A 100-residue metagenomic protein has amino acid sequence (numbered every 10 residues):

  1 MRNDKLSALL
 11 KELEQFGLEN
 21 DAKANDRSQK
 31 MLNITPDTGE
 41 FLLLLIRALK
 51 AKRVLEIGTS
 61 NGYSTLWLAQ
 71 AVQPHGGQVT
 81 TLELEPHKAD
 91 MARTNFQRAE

Functional and structural regions predicted by a protein language model:
M1-E100: A short alpha-helical cap/connector motif
